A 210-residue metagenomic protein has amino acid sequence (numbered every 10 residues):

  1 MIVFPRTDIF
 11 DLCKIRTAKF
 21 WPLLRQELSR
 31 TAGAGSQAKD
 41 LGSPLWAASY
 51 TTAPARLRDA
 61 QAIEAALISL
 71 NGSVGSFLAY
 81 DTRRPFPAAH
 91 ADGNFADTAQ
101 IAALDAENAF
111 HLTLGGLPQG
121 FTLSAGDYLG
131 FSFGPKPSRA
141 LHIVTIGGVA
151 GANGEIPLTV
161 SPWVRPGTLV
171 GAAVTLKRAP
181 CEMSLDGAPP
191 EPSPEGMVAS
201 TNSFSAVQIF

Functional and structural regions predicted by a protein language model:
M1-F210: Extracellular/virion structural assembly segments
